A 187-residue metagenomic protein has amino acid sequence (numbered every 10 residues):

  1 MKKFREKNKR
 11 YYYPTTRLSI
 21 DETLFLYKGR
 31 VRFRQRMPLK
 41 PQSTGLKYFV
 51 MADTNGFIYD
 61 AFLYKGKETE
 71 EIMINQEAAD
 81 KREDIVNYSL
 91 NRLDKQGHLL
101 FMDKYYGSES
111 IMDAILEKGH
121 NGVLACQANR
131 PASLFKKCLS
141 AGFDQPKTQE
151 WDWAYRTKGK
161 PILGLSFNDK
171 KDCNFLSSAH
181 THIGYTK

Functional and structural regions predicted by a protein language model:
M1-K187: Acidic, contiguous segments within the catalytic cores of piggyBac-derived transposases
